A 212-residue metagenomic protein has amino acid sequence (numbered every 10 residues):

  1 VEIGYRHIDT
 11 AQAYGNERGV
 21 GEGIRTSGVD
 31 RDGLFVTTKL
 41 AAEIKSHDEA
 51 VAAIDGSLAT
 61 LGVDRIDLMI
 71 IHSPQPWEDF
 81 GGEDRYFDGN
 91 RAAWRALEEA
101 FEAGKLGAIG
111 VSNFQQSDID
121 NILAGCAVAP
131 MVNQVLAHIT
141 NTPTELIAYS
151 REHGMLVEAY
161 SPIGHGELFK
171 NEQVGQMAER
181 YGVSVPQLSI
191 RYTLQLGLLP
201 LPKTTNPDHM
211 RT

Functional and structural regions predicted by a protein language model:
V1-E2, G21-D32, D55-D64, I122-C126 (+1 more regions): Acidic (Asp/Glu)-rich catalytic clusters
V1-L34, V51-A52, A92, A96: N-terminal binding-site loop/beta-alpha segment at the start of enzyme catalytic domains that lines or forms
I8, I66, I109: Glycine-centered flexible beta-alpha turn that most often forms the glycine-rich phosphate-binding loop
R31-I44, R65-P74, A137: A short, structured active-site edge motif that brings together acidic residues
G33, V63-I66, L106, P130: Local beta-strand N-terminus motif with an aromatic residue
A42, P76-T212: Beta/alpha (TIM)-barrel catalytic core signal, keyed to glycine-rich beta->alpha loops juxtaposed to Asp/Glu that bind
A50-I71, E99-A103: CE4/NodB-like, metal-dependent polysaccharide N-deacetylase domain that modifies extracellular/periplasmic N-acetylated
